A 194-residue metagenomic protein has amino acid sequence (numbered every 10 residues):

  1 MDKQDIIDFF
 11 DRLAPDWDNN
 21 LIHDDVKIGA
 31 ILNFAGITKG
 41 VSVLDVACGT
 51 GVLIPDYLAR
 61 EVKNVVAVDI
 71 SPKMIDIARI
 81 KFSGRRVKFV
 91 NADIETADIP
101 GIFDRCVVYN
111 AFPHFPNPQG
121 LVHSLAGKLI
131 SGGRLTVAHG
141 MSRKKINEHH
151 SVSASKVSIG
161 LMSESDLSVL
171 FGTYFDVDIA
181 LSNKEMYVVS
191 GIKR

Functional and structural regions predicted by a protein language model:
M1-G36, R143, H150-S151: Conserved class I S-adenosyl-L-methionine
G40-G49: Conserved class I S-adenosyl-L-methionine
T50-T96: Class I SAM-dependent methyltransferase SAM/SAH-binding core
V107: A conserved beta-strand element that flanks and buttresses the S-adenosyl-L-methionine
G120-S131: A short glycine-rich, Lys/Arg-flanked "PGG" loop and its adjoining helix->strand segment in the class I
T136-M162: Conserved class I S-adenosyl-L-methionine
S158-Y174: Short alpha-helix
D176, L181-R194: Core SAM-dependent methyltransferase catalytic element
